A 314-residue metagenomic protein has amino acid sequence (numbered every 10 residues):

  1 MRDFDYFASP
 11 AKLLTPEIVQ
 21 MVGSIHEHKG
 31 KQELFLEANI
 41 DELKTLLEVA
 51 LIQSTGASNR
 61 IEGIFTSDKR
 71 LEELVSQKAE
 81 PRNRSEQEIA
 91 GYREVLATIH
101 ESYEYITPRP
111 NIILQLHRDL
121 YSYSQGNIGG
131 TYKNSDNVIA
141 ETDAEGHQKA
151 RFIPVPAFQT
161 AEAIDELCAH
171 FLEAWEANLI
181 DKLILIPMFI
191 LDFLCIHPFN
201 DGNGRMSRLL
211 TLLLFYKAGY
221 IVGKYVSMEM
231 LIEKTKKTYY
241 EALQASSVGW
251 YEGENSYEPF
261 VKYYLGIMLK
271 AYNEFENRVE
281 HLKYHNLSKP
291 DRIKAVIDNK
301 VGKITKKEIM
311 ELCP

Functional and structural regions predicted by a protein language model:
M1-P314: FIC/Doc superfamily catalytic core
